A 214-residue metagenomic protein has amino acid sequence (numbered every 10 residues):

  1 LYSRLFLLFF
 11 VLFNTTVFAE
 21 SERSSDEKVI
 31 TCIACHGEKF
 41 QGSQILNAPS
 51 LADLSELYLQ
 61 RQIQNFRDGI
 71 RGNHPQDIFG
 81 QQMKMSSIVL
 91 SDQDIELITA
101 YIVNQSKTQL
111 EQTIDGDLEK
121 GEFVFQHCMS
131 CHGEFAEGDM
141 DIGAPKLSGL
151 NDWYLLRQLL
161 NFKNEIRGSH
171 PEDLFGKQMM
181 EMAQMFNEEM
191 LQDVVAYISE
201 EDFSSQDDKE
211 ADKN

Functional and structural regions predicted by a protein language model:
R4-N14: Bacterial N-terminal signal peptides
A19-Q41, T113-E137, D207-N214: Sequence/structural segment immediately N-terminal to covalent heme-attachment motifs in c-type and related
K28-G37, L57, R61-Q64, K84-M85 (+5 more regions): C-type cytochrome heme c attachment motif
S43-S50, F66-I95, E111-D115, M140-K146 (+2 more regions): Axial heme c-ligation environment in periplasmic c-type cytochrome domains
D92-A100, N104-T108: Small beta-barrel nucleic-acid-binding modules, principally OB-folds
